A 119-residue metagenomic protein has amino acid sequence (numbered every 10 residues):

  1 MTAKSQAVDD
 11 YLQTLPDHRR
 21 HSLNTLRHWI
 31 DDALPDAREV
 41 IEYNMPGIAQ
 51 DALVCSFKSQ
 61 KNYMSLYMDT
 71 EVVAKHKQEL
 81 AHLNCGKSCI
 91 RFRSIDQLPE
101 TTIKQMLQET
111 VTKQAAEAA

Functional and structural regions predicted by a protein language model:
M1-A119: Charge-dense, helix-prone N-terminal extensions
